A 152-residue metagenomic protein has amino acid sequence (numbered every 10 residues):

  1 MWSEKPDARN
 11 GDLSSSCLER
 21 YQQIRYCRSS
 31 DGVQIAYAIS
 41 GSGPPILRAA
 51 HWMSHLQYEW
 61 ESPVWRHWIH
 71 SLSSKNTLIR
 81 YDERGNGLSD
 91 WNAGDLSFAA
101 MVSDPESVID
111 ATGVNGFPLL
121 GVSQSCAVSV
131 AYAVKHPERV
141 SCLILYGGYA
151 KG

Functional and structural regions predicted by a protein language model:
W2-R25: An N-terminal hydrophobic leader/cap segment in hydrolases
E19-I24, S29, N115, Q124: Small, basic N-terminal interaction modules of short regulatory proteins
Y26-D90: Conserved HGGG/HGGXW glycine-rich cap/lid loop of the alpha/beta-hydrolase fold
R66, H70, E106, V130: Active-site phosphate/pyrophosphate- and oxyanion-stabilizing loops and adjacent acidic/basic residues in soluble
D90-V102: Catalytic nucleophile-loop/oxyanion-hole region of alpha/beta-hydrolase and closely related hydrolase-like folds
A99-F117: Conserved acidic catalytic loop of the alpha/beta-hydrolase fold
N115-G152: Conserved hydrolase catalytic core segment
